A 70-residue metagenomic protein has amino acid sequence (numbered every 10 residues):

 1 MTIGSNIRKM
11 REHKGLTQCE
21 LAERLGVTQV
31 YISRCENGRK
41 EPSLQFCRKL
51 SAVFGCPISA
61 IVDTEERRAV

Functional and structural regions predicted by a protein language model:
M1-H13: A short, Lys/Arg-rich alpha-helix, primarily the initiator
E12, E23, A52: Alpha-helical residues within the helix-turn-helix
E12, G26, N37-R39, E66: Residue-level detection of the helix-turn-helix DNA-binding "recognition helix"
G15-R34: Short alpha-helical DNA-recognition segment
Y31, E41, A60: Residues in the helix-turn-helix
R39-K49, R68: Short, basic-rich loop-to-helix N-cap that marks the start of a DNA-contacting helix
A52, A60-V70: Short, charged recognition helix plus adjacent turn of helix-turn-helix-like nucleic-acid-binding domains
